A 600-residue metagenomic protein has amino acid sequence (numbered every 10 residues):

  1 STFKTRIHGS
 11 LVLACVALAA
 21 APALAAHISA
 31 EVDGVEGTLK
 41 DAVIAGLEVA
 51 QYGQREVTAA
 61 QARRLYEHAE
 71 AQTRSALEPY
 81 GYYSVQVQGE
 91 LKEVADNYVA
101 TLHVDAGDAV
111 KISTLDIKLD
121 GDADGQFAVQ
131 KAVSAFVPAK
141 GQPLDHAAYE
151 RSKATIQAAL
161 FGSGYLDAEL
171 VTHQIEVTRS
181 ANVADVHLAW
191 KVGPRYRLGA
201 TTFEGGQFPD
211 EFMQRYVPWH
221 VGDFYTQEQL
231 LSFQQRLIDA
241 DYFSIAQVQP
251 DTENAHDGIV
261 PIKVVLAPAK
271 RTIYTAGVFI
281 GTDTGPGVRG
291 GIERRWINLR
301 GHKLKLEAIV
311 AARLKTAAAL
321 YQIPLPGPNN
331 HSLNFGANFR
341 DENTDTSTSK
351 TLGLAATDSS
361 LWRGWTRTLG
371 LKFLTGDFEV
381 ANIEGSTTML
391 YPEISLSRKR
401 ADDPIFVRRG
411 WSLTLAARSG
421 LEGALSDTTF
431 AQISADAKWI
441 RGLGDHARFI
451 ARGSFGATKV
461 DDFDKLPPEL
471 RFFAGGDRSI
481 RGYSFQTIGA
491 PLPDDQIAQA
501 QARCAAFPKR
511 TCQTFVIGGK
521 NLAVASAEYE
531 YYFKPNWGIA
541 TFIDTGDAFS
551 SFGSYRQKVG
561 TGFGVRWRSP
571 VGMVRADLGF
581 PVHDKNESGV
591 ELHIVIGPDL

Functional and structural regions predicted by a protein language model:
L24-T38, Q51-T282, G291, K305-L325 (+2 more regions): Periplasmic polypeptide-binding modules associated with outer-membrane biogenesis and secretion
S152, T284-V288, R313-K315, T348-L352 (+6 more regions): Residues that define the transmembrane beta-barrel architecture of outer-membrane proteins
V217, T272-T282, G290-A311, A319 (+6 more regions): Transmembrane beta-strand segments that form the barrel wall of outer-membrane beta-barrel proteins
W219, D239, I273, G376-G385 (+5 more regions): C-terminal outer-membrane beta-barrel translocator/porin domains of Gram-negative envelope proteins and their
F243, A269-R271, I297-L299, P326-P328 (+6 more regions): Outer-membrane beta-barrel channels and translocator barrels
I292, E393-L396, V565-V574, G589-L600: Outer-membrane beta-barrel "beta-signal"
R294-W296, I323-L325, D358-S360, F373 (+7 more regions): Residue-level signature of outer-membrane beta-barrel architecture
A317-T388, P392-I394: Transmembrane beta-barrel wall of Gram-negative outer-membrane proteins
